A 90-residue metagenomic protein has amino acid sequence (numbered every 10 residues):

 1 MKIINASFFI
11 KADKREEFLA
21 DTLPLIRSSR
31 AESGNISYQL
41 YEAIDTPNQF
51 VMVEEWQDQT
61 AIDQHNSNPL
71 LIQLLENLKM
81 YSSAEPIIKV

Functional and structural regions predicted by a protein language model:
K2-F8, Q39-H65, I88: Short, well-ordered beta-strand segments in beta-rich or mixed alpha/beta enzyme and ligand-binding folds
K2-R30: N-terminal first-folded block
D13, P47, P69: Residue-level signal for short amphipathic helical patches enriched in basic/charged and nearby hydrophobic residues
E17, S37-L40, Q49, M80: Intrinsically disordered, low-complexity N-terminal regions enriched in serine/proline/glycine with scattered basic
E17-D21, V51, N66: Generic recognition of short, well-ordered alpha-helical segments
P24-S37, E55-I88: An amphipathic, aromatic/His-enriched active-site/gating alpha helix that lines ligand/cofactor pockets
